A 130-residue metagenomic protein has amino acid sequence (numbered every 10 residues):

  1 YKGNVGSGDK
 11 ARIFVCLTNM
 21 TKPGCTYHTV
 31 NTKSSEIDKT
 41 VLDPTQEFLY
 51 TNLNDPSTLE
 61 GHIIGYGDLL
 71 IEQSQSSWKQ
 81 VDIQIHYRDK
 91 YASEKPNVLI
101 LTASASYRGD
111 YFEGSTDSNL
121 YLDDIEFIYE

Functional and structural regions predicted by a protein language model:
K2, R12-C16, Q80-H86, T102 (+1 more regions): One-face residue pattern on beta-strands with alternating periodicity enriched for small/polar residues
K2-D9, T21-G24: Extended, low-complexity, turn-rich repeat/linker tracts enriched in Gly/Pro/Ser/Thr and Asp/Glu that occur
S7-F14, L120: Short coil-to-beta strand junction motifs in C2/discoidin
G8-K10, S93-P96: Extended extracellular/luminal ectodomain segments enriched in beta-structured repeat modules
C16-M20, I128: Predominantly extracellular/luminal cell-surface or secreted proteins
G24-K95, S115: Extracellular carbohydrate recognition and processing domains and analogous Trp-centered ligand-binding platforms
Q75-S77, Y91-K95, A105-Y129: Extracellular carbohydrate recognition
N97-L101: Cysteine-clustered segments with highest specificity for TGF-beta superfamily mature ligands
